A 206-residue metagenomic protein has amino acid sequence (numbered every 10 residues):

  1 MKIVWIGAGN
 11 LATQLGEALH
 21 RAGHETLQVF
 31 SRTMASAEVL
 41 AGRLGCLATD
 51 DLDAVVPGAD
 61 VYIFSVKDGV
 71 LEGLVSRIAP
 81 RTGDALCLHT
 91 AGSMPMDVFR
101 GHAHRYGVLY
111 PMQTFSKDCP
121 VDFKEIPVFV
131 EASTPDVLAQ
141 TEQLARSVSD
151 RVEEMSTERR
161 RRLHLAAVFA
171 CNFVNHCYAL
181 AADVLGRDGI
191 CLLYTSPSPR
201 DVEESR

Functional and structural regions predicted by a protein language model:
M1-L47: NAD(P)+-binding Rossmann beta1-loop-alpha1 motif at the extreme N-terminus of oxidoreductases
H24-E25, H104, D150, I190: Short phosphate-binding/catalytic loops that engage adenosine nucleotides
M34, L44-P120: Rossmann-like NAD(P)(H) cofactor-binding subdomain of soluble oxidoreductases
T90-H164: Rossmann-fold dinucleotide-binding core
L163-N172: A short glycine-threonine-serine/GTX helix/turn-capping micro-motif
A179-G186: Amphipathic alpha-helical segments within well-ordered protein domains
Y194-E203: Conserved small/polar residues in nucleotide/adenosyl-binding loops
